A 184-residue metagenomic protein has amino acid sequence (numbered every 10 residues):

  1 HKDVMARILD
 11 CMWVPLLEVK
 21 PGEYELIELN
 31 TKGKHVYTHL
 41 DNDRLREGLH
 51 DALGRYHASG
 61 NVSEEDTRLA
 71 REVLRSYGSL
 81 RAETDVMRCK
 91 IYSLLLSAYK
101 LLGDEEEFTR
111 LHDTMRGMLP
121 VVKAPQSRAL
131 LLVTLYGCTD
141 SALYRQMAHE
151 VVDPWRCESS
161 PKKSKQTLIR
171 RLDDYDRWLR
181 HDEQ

Functional and structural regions predicted by a protein language model:
V4, M87, E107, S127 (+2 more regions): Structural signature of alpha-solenoid helical repeat junctions
R7, C11, E47-G54, L94 (+2 more regions): "A position-specific structural signal for the A-helix of alpha-solenoid helical repeats
K20-N30, S59-R75, E105-D113, Y144-M147: Helix-turn-helix repeat elements of alpha-solenoid scaffolds
G33-N42, R75-V86, M118-K123, C157-K162: Flexible helix-coil transition and linker loops at the boundaries of alpha-helical arrays
D41-G48, D66, R81, R88 (+4 more regions): Residues that mark the junctions of alpha-helical repeat units in TPR/alpha-solenoid scaffolds
R145-E158: TPR/TPR-like (Sel1-like) alpha-helical repeat modules
C157-Q184: Terminal, low-structured helical/coil segments at or just beyond the last alpha-helical repeat
